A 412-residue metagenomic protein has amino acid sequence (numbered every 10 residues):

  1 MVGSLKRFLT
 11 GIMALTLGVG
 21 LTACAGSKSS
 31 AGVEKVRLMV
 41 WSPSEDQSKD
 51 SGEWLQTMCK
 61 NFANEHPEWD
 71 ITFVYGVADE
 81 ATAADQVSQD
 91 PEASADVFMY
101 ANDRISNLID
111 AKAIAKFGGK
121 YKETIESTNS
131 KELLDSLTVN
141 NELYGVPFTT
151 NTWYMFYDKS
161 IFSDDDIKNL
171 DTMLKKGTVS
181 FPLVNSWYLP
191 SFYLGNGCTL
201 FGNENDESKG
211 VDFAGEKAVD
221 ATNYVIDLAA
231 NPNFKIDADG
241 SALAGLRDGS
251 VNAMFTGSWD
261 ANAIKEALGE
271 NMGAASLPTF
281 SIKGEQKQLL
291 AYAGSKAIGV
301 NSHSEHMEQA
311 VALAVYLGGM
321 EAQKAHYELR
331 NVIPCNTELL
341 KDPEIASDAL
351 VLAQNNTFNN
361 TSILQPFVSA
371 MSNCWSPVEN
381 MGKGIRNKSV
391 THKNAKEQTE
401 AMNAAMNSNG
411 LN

Functional and structural regions predicted by a protein language model:
L9-T10, G18-R104, A404-N412: Conserved N-terminal structural module of periplasmic/extracytoplasmic solute-binding proteins
A84-Q89, A95-D96, E123-Y157, T178-P182 (+2 more regions): A structural signal for short loop-to-beta-strand junctions that line the ligand-binding cleft of periplasmic/secreted
D96-M99, N252-G257, G273-A275: Paired acidic/hydrophobic, glycine-rich loop segments that form the ligand-binding mouth/hinge of periplasmic-binding
Y100-Y154, D165, A275-S276, S347-A349: Hinge/lid segment of periplasmic solute-binding proteins
Y144-F148, W153, L170-V211, K217 (+1 more regions): Extracytoplasmic/periplasmic solute-binding protein
E207-D237: Glycine-centered hinge/linker elements that transmit conformational signals in sensory and ligand-binding systems
E266-L329: Extracytoplasmic/periplasmic substrate-recognition and gating elements
N356-N412: Conserved C-terminal helix/tail region of periplasmic/extracytoplasmic solute-binding proteins
